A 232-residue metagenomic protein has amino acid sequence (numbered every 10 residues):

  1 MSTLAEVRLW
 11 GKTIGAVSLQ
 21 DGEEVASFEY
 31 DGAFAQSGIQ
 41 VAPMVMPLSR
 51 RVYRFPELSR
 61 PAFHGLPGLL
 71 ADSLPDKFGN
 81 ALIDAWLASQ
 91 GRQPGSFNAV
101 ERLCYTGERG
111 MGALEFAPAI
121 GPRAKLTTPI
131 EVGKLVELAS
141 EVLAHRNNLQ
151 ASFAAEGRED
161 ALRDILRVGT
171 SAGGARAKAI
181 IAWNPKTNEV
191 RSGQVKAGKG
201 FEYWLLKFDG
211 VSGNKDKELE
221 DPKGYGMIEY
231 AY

Functional and structural regions predicted by a protein language model:
M1-Y232: Phosphate/dinucleotide-binding and metal-coordinating scaffold of catalytic cores in nucleotide-dependent enzymes
